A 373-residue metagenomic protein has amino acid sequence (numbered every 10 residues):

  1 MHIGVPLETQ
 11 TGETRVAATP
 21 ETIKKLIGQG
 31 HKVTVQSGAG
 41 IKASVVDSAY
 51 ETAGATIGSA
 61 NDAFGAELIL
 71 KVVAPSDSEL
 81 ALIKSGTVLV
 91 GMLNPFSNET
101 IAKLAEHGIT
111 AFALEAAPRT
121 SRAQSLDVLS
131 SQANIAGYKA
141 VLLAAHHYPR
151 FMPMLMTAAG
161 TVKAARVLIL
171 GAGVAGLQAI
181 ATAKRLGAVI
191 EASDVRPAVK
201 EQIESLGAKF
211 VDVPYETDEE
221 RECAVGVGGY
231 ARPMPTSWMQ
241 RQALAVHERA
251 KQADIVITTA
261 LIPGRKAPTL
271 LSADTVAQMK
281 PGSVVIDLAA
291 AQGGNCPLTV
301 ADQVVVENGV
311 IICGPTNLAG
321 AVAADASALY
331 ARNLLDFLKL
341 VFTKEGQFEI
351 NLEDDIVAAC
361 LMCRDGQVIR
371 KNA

Functional and structural regions predicted by a protein language model:
H2, E8, P75-R166: Glycine/serine-rich phosphate-binding loop and adjoining beta1-alpha1 elements at the start of nucleotide-handling
H2-K103, H107: An N-terminal-biased, well-structured beta-alpha scaffold segment characteristic of Rossmann-like dinucleotide-binding
P6-I41, V45, P153-R249: Glycine-rich phosphate/diphosphate-binding loop of Rossmann-like nucleotide-binding domains
G12-A17, S78-I83, G91, G229 (+2 more regions): Glycine/threonine-rich flexible loop motifs
I23, D47, L80, I101 (+4 more regions): Generic hydrophobic/aromatic pocket-lining and core-packing "Φ" positions
G54-F64, A74-P75, R221-V256, A260-A273 (+2 more regions): A structured beta-alpha segment of the ubiquitous adenosine-cofactor-binding alpha/beta core
P95-A123, R265-A319: Rossmann-fold NAD(P)-binding glycine/threonine-rich loop
S121-A159, A290, C296-A373: Adenosine-phosphate binding glycine-rich loop
